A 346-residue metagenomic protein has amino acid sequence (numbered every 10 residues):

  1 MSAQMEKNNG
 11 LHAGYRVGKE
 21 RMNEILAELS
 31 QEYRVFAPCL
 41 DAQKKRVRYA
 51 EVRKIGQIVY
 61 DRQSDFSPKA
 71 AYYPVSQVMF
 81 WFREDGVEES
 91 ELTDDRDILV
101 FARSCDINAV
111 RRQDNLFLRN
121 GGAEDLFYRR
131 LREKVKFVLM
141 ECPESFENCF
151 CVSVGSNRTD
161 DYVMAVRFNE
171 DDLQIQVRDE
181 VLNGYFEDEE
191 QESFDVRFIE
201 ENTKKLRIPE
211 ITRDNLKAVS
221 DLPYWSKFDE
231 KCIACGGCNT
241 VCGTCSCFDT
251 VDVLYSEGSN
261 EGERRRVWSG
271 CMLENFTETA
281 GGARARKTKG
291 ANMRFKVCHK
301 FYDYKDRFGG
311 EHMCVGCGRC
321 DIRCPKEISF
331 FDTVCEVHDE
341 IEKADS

Functional and structural regions predicted by a protein language model:
S2-K217, W225: Iron-sulfur-associated redox domains of electron-transfer enzymes in respiratory and anaerobic energy metabolism
R34, C238, C320: Residue-level detector of anion-binding/catalytic polar loops
L40, T244-S246: Short, well-ordered beta-to-alpha junction loops that form the rim of enzyme active sites and present histidine/acidic
E210-E230, F248-S346: Ferredoxin-type iron-sulfur electron-transfer modules in oxidoreductases and energy-metabolism complexes
C232-G243: Oxyanion-binding "anion nests"
